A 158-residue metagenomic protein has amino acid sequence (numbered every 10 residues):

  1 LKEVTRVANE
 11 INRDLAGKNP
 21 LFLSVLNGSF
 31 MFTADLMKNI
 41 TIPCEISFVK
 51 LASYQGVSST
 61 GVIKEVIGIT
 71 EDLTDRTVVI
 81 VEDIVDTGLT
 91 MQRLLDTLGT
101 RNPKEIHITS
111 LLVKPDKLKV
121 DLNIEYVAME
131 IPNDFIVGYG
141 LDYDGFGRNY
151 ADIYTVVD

Functional and structural regions predicted by a protein language model:
L1-D158: PRPP-associated nucleotide enzymes
